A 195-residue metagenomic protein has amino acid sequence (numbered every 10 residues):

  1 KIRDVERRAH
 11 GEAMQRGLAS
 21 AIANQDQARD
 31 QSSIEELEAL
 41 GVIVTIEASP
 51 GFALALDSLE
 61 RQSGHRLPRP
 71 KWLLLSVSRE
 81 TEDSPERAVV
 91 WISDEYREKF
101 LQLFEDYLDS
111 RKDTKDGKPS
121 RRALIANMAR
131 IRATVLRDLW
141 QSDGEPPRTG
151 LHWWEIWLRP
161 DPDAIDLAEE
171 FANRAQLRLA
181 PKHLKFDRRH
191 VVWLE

Functional and structural regions predicted by a protein language model:
K1-A175, K182-F186, E195: Autoinhibitory N-terminal propeptides
